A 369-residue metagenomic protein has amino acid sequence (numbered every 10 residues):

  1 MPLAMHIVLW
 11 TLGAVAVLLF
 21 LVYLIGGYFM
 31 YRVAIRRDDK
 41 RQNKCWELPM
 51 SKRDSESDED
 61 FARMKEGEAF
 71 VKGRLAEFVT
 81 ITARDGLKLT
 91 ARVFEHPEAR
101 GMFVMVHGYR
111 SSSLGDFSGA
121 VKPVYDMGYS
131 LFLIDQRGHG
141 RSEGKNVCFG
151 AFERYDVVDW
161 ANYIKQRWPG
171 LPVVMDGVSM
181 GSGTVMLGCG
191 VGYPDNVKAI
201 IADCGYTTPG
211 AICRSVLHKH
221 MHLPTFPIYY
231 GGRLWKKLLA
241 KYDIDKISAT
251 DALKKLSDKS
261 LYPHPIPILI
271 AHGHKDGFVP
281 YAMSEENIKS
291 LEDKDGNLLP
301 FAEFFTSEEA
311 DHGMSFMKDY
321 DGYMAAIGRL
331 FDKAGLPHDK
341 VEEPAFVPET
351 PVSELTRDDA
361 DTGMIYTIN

Functional and structural regions predicted by a protein language model:
G13-T82, V341-P344: An N-terminal hydrophobic leader/cap segment in hydrolases
Y109-P123, Q136, A282: The serine-hydrolase catalytic nucleophile loop
R110-S113, H139-W168, P172: Catalytic nucleophile-loop/oxyanion-hole region of alpha/beta-hydrolase and closely related hydrolase-like folds
P123-E143: Conserved alpha/beta-hydrolase
L187-D245: Hydrolase active-site cap/lid region
L256, Y262-H264, I268-H272, D276: Short beta-strand/loop motif that positions the catalytic acidic residue of the alpha/beta-hydrolase fold
F278, F304, A310-M324: Catalytic histidine-centered segment of alpha/beta-hydrolase-like enzymes
P280-D293: Short alpha-helix in the alpha/beta-hydrolase fold that links the catalytic acid
